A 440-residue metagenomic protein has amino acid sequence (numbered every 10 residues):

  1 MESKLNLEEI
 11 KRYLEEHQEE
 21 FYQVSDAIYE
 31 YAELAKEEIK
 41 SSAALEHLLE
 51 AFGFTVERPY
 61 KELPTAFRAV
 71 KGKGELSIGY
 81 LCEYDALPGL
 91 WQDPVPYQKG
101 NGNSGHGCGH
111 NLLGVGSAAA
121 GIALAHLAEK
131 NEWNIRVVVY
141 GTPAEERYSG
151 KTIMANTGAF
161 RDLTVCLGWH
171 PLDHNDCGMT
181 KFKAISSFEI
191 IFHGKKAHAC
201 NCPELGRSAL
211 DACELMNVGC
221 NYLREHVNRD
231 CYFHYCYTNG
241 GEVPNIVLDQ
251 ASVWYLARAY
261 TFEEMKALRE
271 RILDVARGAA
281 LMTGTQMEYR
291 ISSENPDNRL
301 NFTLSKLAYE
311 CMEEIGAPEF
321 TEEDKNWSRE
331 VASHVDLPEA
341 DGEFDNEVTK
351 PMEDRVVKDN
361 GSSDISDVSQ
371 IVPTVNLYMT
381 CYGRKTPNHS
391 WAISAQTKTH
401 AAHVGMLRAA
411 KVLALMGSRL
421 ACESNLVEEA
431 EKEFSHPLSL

Functional and structural regions predicted by a protein language model:
S3-H106, N111, V115-I135: Acidic/His- and Gly-rich active-site-bordering loop/insert found across diverse amide/peptide-bond hydrolases
K4-L5, Q23-A27, Q98-N103, F192-C200 (+3 more regions): A short small-residue
N6, H17-V24, E37-L48, L76 (+21 more regions): General structural feature for long, well-ordered alpha-helical segments within catalytic domains of soluble enzymes
I28, A69, Y80, H110 (+8 more regions): Divalent metal-coordination and catalytic microenvironments
E57-Y60, E145, G178-F182, R355-D359: Short Gly/Pro-enriched turn/cap motifs at secondary-structure boundaries
T65-A66, L87, V95-G105, N111-L112 (+2 more regions): Histidine/acidic-residue-rich, glycine-tolerant segments that coordinate divalent metal ions
G79-L81, H193, N376-T380: Non-cysteine beta-strand/loop elements that form the S-adenosyl-L-methionine
E214-L440: Metal-dependent amide/peptide-bond hydrolase catalytic core, centered on the "pita-bread" metallohydrolase fold
